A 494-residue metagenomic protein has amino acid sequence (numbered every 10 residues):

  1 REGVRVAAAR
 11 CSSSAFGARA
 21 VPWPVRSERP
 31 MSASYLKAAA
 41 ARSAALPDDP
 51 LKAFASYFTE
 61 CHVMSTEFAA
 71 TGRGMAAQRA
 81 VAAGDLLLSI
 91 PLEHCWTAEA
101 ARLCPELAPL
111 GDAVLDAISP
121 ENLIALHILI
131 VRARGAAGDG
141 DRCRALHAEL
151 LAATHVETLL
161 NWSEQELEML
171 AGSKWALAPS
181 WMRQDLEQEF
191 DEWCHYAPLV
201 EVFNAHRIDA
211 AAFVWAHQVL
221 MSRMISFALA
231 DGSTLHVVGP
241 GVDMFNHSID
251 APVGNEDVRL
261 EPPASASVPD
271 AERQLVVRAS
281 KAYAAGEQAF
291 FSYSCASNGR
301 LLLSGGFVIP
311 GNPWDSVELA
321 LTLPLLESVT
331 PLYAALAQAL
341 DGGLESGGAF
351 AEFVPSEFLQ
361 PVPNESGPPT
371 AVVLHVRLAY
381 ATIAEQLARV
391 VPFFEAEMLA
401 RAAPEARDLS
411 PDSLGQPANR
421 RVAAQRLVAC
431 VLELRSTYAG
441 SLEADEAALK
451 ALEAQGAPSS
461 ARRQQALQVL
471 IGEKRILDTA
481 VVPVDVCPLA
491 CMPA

Functional and structural regions predicted by a protein language model:
E2-A8: Extreme N-terminal basic, low-complexity initiation segments that serve as generic localization/processing leaders
S32-H94, A98-P105, A133-A494: Long, positively charged leader/targeting segments at protein N-termini
V114, H127-I128: E2/UBC-UEV (E2-variant) core
